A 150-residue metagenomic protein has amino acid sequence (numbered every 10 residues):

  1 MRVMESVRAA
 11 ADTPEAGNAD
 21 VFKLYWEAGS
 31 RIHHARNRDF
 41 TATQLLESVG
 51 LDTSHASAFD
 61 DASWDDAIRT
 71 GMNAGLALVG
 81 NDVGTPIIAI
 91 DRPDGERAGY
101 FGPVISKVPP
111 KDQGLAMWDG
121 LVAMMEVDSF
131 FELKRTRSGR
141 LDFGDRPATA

Functional and structural regions predicted by a protein language model:
M1-T41, L121, E132, G144: Structural alpha/beta surface segment adjacent to cysteine/selenocysteine redox centers across thiol/disulfide enzymes
D39-A150: C-terminal cap of thioredoxin/glutaredoxin-like
